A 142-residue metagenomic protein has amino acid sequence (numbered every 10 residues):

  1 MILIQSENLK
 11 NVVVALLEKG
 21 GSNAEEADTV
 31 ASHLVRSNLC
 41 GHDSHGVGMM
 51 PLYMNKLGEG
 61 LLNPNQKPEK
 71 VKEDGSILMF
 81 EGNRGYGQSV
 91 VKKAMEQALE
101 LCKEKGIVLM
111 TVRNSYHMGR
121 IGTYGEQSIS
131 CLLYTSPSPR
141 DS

Functional and structural regions predicted by a protein language model:
M1-G20: Generic N-terminal amphipathic, Lys/Arg-enriched alpha-helix
S22-T29, S44-G46: Flexible, glycine/charged-enriched surface loops at secondary-structure junctions
M49-A94: Active-site cofactor/substrate anionic-group-binding motifs, chiefly glycine- and Lys/Arg-rich phosphate-binding loops
M79-N83, V108-R113: Short glycine-rich or small-residue beta-strand-to-loop segments that form or flank ligand, phosphate, metal/Fe-S
E100-M110: Conserved catalytic cysteine-centered active-site region of acyl-thioester-dependent Claisen-condensing enzymes
N114-M118: Acidic, glycine-rich active-site loops and adjacent beta-strand->loop/helix elements that engage anionic groups
Y134-S142: Single conserved hydrophobic/aromatic residue that forms the stacking wall/gate of nucleotide- or nucleobase-binding
